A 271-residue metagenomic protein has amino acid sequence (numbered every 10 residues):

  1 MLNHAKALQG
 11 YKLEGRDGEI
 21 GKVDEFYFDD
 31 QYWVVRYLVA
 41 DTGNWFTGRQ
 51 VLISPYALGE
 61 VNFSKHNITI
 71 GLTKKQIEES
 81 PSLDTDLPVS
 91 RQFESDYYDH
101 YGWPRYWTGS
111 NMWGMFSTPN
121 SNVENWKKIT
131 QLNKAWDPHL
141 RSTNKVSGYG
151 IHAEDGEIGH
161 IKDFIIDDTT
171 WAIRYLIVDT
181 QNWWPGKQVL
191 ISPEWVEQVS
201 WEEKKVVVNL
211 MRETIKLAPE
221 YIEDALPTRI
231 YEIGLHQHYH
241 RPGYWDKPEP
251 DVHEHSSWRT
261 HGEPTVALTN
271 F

Functional and structural regions predicted by a protein language model:
M1-F271: Peripheral interaction segments used for macromolecular assembly
